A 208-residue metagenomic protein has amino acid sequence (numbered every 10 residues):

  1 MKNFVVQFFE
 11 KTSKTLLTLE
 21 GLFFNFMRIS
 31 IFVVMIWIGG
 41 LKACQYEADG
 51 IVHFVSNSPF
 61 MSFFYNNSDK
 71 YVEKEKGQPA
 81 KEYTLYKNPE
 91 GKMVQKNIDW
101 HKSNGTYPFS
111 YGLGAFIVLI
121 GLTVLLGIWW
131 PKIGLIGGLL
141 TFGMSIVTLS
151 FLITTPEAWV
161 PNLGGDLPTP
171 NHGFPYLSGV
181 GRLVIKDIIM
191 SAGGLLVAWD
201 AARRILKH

Functional and structural regions predicted by a protein language model:
M1-H208: Membrane-interface extramembranous regions
